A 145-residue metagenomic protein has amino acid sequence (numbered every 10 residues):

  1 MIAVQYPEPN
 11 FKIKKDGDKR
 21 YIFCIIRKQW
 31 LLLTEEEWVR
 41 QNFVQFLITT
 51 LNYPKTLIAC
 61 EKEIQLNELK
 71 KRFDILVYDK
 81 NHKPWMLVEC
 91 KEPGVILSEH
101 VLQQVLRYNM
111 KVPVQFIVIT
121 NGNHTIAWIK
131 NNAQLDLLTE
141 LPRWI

Functional and structural regions predicted by a protein language model:
M1-F116, N123-I145: A short, conserved, highly charged catalytic patch centered on acidic carboxylates
